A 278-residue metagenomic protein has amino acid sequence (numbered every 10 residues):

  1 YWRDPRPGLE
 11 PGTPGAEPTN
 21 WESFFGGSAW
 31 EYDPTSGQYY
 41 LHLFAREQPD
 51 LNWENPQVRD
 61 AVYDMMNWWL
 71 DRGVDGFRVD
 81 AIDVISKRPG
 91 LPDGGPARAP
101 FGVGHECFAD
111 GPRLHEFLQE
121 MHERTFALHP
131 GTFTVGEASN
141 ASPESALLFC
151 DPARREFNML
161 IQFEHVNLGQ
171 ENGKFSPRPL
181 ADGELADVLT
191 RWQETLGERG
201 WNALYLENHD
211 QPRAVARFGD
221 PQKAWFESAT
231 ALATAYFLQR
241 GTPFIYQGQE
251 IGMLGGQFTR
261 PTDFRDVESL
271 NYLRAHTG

Functional and structural regions predicted by a protein language model:
Y1-G278: Active-site and adjacent substrate-binding regions of carbohydrate-active enzymes
